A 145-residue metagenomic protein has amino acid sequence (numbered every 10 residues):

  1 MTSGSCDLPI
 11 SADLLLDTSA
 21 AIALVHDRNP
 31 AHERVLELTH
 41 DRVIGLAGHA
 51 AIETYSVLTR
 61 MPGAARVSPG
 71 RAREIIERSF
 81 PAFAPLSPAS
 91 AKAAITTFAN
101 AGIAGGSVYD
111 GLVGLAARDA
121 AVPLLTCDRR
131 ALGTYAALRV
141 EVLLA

Functional and structural regions predicted by a protein language model:
M1-D13, G114-A145: Acidic, PIN/NYN-like endoribonuclease modules and their adjacent C-terminal/linker elements
M1-L46, M61-R71: Short, well-structured N-terminal submotif of metal-dependent ribonuclease cores
A20-A21, A50, S90, L112-V113 (+1 more regions): Alpha-helix capping/helix-boundary segments
G48-A51, F80-G102: Acidic catalytic patch
